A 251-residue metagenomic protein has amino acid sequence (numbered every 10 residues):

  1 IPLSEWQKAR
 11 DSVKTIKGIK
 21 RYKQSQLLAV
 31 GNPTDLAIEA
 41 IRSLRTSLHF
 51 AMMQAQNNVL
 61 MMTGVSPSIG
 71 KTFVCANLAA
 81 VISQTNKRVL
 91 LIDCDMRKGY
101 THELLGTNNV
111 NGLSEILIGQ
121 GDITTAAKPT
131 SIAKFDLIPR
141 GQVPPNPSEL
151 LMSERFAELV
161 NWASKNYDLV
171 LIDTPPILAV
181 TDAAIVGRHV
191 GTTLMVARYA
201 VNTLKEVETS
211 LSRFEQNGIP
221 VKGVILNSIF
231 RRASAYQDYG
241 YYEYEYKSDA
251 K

Functional and structural regions predicted by a protein language model:
I1-L78, S83-R88, M96-Y100, T107 (+2 more regions): Short boundary/hinge segments that flank catalytic cores
L44, M62, D93-D95, I116 (+5 more regions): Residue-level signature of catalytic and energy-coupling elements of molecular machines, predominantly ATP/GTP-dependent
S47, V65, L104, I116 (+6 more regions): Amphipathic alpha-helical segments that mediate coupling or scaffolding at interfaces
I82-G141, K165, N202-L204: Phosphate-binding loop that captures ATP/GTP phosphates
S131, H189-V190, N217: Short, structured coil segments at secondary-structure junctions
Q142-V180, G187: Phosphate-binding/switch loop-helix module in NTP-utilizing enzymes
L169, T192-M195, G223: Well-ordered beta-strand positions
I177-A179, V190-E208: Conserved Switch II/interswitch segment of TRAFAC-class P-loop GTPases
